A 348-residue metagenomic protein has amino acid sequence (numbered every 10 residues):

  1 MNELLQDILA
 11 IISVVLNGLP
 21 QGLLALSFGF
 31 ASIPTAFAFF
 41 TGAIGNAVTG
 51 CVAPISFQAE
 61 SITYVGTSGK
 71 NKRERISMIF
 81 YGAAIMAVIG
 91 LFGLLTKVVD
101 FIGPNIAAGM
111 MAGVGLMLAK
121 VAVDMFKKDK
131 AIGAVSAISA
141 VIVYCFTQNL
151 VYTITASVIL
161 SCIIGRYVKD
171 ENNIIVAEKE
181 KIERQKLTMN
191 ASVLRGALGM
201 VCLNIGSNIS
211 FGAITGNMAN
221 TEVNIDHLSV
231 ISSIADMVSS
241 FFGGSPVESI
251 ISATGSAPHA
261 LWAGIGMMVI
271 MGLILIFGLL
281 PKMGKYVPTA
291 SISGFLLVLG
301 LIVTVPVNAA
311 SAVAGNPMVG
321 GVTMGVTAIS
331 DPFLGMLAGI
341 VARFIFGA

Functional and structural regions predicted by a protein language model:
M1, L26, F30, G69-E74 (+10 more regions): Juxtamembrane/transmembrane-helix boundary motifs in multi-pass membrane proteins
M1-S32, L150-D226: Helix-loop-helix hairpins and the membrane-proximal interhelical loops of multi-pass alpha-helical transport proteins
I8-I12, I102-I106, L198-I205, V238 (+2 more regions): Hydrophobic alpha-helical transmembrane segments of multi-pass membrane proteins
A10, V14-Q21, G42-G103, M111 (+1 more regions): Helix-loop-helix junctions within the multi-pass membrane cores of secondary transporters/permeases
G18-G22, F39, F92, G133-A137 (+3 more regions): A generic alpha-helix surface/boundary motif
K72-I175, M268-A348: Membrane-embedded alpha-helical modules
